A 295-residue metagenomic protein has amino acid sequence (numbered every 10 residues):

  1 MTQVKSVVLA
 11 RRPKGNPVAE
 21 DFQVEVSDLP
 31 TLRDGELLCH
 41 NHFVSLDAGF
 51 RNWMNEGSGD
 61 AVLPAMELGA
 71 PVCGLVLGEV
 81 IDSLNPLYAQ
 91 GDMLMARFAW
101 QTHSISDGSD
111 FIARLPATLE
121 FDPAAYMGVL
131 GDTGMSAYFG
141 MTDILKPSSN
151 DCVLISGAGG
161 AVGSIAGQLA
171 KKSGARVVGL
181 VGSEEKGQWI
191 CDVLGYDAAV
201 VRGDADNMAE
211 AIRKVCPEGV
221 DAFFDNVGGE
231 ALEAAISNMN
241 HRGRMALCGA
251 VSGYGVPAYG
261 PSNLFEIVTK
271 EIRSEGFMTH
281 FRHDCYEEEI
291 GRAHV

Functional and structural regions predicted by a protein language model:
L29-L46, M54-W100: Glycine-rich beta-strand-centered segment in the early N-terminal region that forms part of a ligand/cofactor-binding
V72-E79, L87-G157: NAD(P)H dinucleotide-binding glycine-rich loop of Rossmann-like/cofactor-binding domains, especially the beta1-alpha1
Q101-T102, G182-I190, A258-L264: Short, glycine/polar-rich helix-capping loops at beta-to-alpha or helix-loop-helix junctions that flank or form
T133-S136, A161-V162, E230-A231: Hydrophobic/small residue at the entry helix of a nucleotide-binding pocket
G157-A158, V227: NAD(P)H cofactor-binding loop motif with strongest signal on the N-terminal glycine-rich segment
G159, G163, G167: N-terminal Rossmann NAD(P)H-binding glycine-rich loop of SDR-like oxidoreductase domains
K171-A234, H280: Adenosine-nucleotide cofactor-binding segment
E230-R292: Glycine-rich phosphate-binding loop and adjacent beta-alpha segment of Rossmann(oid) nucleotide-cofactor-binding
